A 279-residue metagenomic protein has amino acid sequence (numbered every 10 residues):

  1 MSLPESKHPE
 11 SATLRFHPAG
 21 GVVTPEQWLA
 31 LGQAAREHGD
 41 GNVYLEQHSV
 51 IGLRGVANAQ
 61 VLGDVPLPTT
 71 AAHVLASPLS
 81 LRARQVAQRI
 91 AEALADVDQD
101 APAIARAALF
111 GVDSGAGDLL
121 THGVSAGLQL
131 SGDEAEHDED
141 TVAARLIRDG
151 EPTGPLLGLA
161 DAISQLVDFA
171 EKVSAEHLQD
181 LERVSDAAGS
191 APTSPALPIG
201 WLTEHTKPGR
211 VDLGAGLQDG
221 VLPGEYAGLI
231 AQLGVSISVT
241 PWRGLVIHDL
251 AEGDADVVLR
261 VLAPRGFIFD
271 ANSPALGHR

Functional and structural regions predicted by a protein language model:
M1-E5, L130-E134, L202-E204: Short amphipathic beta-strand and strand-loop transition segments with alternating hydrophobic
M1-K7, L67-T69, P102, I199-G200: Intrinsic, low-complexity N-terminal interaction/targeting segments
P4-H8, A12, A30, P192 (+3 more regions): Residue-level signal for well-ordered alpha-helical segments
E10-S174, L213-R279: Small-residue-enriched alpha-helical segments and adjacent helix-cap loops that form tight helix-helix packing
E136-I147, P192-V211: Phosphate/diphosphate-binding glycine-rich loops and adjacent basic-rich segments that engage nucleotide
A175-I199, D254: Terminal amphipathic helices with adjacent charged low-complexity linkers/tails
